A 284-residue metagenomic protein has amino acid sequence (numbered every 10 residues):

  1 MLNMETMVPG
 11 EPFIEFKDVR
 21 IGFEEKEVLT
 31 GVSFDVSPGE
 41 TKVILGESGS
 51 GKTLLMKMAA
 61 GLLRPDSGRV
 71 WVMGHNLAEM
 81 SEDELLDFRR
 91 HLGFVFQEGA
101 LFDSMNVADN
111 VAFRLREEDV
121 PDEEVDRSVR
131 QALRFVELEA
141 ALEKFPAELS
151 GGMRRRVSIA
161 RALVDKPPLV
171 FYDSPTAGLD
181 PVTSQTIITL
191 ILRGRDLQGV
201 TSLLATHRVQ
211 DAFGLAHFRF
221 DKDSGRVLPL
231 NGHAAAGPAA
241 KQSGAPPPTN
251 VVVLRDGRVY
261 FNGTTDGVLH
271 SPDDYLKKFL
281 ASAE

Functional and structural regions predicted by a protein language model:
A60: Helix-to-loop junction immediately C-terminal to a conserved catalytic motif
H75-N76, E123-A141: Conserved ABC ATPase "signature" region
L77-G93, E117, D122, V268-P272: ABC ATPase NBD coupling module
M105-A112: Short coil-to-helix segment of the ABC ATPase nucleotide-binding domain corresponding to the Q-loop/switch region
F145-L149, M153: Conserved ABC ATPase signature
V164-P168: A short, proline-enriched helix->beta-strand linker immediately N-terminal to the Walker B motif in ABC-type P-loop
V170-D173: Catalytic Walker B motif of ABC-type/P-loop ATPase nucleotide-binding domains
